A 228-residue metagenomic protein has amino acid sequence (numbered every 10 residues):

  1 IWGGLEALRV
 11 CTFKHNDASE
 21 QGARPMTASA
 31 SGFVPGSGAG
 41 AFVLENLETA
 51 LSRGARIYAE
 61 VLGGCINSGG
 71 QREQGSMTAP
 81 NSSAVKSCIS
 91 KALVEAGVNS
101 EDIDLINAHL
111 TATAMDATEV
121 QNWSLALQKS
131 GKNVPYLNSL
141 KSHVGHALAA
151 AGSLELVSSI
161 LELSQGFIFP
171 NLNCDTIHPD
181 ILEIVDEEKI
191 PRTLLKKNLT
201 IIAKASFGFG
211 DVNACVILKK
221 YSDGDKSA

Functional and structural regions predicted by a protein language model:
I1-T49, A149-A228: Conserved beta-strand-centric core segments of catalytic alpha/beta enzyme folds
I1-W2, S100-A117: Conserved beta-ketoacyl condensing-enzyme motif
N16-A96, D104-L105, D223-A228: Condensing-enzyme catalytic core mediating Claisen C-C bond formation in acyl metabolism
G54, G97-V98, L127-N133: Short helix-capping segments at alpha-helix termini
R56-G64, E101-A108, V134-K141, P170-P179 (+1 more regions): Beta-strand segments within the central parallel beta-sheet cores of soluble alpha/beta enzyme folds
Y58, S82, K86-I89, S100 (+3 more regions): A general structural signal for well-ordered alpha-helical packing
Q71-S82, L110-L127, A147-L154, I184-E187: Short glycine/threonine-rich loop-to-helix capping motif typified by GTGT followed within a few residues by an Asp-Pro
C88-A96, N122, A126, E155 (+1 more regions): Stable alpha-helical structural segments in soluble proteins, enriched in small hydrophobic residues
